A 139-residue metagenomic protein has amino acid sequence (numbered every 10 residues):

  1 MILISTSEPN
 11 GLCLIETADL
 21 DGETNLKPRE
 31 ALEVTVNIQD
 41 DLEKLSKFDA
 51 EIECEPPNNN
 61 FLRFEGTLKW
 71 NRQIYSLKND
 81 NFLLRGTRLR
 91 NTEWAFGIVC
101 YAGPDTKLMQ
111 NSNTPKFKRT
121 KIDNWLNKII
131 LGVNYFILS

Functional and structural regions predicted by a protein language model:
M1-S139: Conserved cytosolic headpiece of P-type ATPases
